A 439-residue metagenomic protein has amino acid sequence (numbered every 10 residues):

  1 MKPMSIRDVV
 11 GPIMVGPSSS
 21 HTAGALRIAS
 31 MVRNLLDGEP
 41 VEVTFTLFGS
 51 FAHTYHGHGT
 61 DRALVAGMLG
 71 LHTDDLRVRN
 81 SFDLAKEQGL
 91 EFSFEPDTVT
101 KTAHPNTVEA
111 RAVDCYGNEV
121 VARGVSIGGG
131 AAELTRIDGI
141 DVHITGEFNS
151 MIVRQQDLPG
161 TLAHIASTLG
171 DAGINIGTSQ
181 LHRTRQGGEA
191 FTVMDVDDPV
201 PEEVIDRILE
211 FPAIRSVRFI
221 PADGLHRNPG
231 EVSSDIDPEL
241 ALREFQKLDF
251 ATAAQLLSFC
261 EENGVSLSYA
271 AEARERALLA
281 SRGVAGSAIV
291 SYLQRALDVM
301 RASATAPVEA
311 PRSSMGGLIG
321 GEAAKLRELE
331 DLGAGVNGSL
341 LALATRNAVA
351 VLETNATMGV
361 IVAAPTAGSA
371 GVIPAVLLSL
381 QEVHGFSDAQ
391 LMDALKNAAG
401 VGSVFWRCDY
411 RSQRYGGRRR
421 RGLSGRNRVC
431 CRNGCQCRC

Functional and structural regions predicted by a protein language model:
M1-D114, G146, V196-E202, A213-S216 (+1 more regions): Generic N-terminal targeting/processing segments that precede catalytic cores or assembly contacts
I13-A25, E353-L378, G422-V429: Glycine/serine-rich anion-binding loops at beta->alpha junctions that coordinate negatively charged ligand groups
S20-L36, P159, P374-F386, R438-C439: Alpha-helical support elements that line or immediately flank enzyme active sites and cofactor-binding pockets
L76, F94, V121-S234: A conserved regulatory-domain signal marking ACT and ACT-like small-molecule sensing domains and adjacent regulatory
N106-V113, V125-S126, S369, L423-S424 (+1 more regions): Amphipathic alpha-helical interface segments
V336-S339, I361-A370, E382, S387: Glycine- and small hydrophobic-enriched segments that form the cores of compact globular domains
I373-C439: Phosphate/pyrophosphate-binding betaalpha-module
